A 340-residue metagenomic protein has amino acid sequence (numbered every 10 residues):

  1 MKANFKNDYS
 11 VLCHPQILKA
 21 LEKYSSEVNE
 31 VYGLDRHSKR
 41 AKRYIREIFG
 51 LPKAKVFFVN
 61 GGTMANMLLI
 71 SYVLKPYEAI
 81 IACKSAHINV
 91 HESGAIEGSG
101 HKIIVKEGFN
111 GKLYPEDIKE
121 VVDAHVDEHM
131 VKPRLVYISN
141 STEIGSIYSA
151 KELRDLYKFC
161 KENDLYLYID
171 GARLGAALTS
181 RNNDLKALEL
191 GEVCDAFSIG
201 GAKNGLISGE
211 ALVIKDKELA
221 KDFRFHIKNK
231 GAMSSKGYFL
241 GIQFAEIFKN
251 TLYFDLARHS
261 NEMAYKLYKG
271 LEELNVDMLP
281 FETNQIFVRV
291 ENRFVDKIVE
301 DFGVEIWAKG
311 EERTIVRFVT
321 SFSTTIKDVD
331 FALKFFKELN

Functional and structural regions predicted by a protein language model:
N4, V56-N60, A82-C83, I138 (+5 more regions): General beta-strand structural signal in soluble alpha/beta enzymes
F5, L113-G171: Active-site phosphate-binding strand-loop segment of PLP-dependent enzymes
H14-G61, K84-N89, A95: Conserved N-terminal alpha-helix of the aminotransferase class I/II PLP-enzyme fold
K53-L74, I104-G111: Conserved core of the PLP fold type I
V73-K132: PLP-dependent aminotransferase-like
K75-Y77, Y265-L267, L271-E338: Conserved C-terminal alpha-helix-loop-beta "cap" of PLP-dependent enzymes that closes/shapes the active-site mouth
T142, I147, S180, D184-T283: Active-site C-terminal subdomain of aminotransferase-like
